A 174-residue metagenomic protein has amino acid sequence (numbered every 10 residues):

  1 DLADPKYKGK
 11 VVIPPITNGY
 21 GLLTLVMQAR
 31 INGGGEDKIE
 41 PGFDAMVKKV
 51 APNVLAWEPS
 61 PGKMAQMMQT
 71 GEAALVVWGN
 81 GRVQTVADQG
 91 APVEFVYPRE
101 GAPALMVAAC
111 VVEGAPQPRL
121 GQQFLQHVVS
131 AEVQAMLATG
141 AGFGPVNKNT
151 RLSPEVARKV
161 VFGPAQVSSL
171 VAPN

Functional and structural regions predicted by a protein language model:
D1-E72: Extracytoplasmic ligand-binding site segments that recognize negatively charged/polar headgroups
D4-K6, K48, Q69-T70, A87-Q89 (+2 more regions): Extracellular/periplasmic catalytic domains that process cell-envelope and extracellular macromolecules
G9, T17-G21, G81-Q84, E100-P103 (+1 more regions): Solvent-exposed loop/turn segments at secondary-structure junctions within structured extracellular/periplasmic domains
P15, N80-G81, G140-A141: Short secondary-structure boundary segments
D44, K48, Q66, T70 (+3 more regions): Solvent-exposed, polar/charged alpha-helical surfaces in well-ordered, non-transmembrane soluble domains, broadly
D44-V50, E58, Q89-E113, N149-R151: Periplasmic-binding protein-like
Q69, A74-P92: A ligand-binding cleft/hinge motif common to bilobed small-molecule-binding domains
P103, V107, V112-L170: Mature extracytoplasmic/periplasmic domains
